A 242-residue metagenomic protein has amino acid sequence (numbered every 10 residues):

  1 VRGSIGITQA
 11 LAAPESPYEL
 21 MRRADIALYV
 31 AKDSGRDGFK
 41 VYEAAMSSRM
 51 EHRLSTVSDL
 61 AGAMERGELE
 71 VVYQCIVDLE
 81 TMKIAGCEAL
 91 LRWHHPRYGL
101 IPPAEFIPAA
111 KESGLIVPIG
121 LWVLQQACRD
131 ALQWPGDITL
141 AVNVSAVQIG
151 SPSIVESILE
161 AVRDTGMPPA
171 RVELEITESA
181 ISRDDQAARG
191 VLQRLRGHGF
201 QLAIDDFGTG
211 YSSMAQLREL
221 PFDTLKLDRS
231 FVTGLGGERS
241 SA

Functional and structural regions predicted by a protein language model:
V1-L54, S58: Cyclic-dinucleotide signaling modules
I5, F106, V142, L174 (+1 more regions): Residue-level signature of catalytic and energy-coupling elements of molecular machines, predominantly ATP/GTP-dependent
E15-Y18, I149-P152, Q186, H198 (+1 more regions): Conserved catalytic/ATP-binding subdomain
I26-Y29, D33, G62, L132 (+1 more regions): Regular, well-ordered alpha-helical segments
A44-M167, T177-A180, Q193-R194, F207-T209 (+1 more regions): Bacterial c-di-GMP phosphodiesterase EAL domain
L159-L235: The catalytic core of metal-dependent phosphodiesterases that act on cyclic dinucleotides
G236-A242: Short, intrinsically disordered, charge-balanced linker/junction segments flanking boundaries in proteins
